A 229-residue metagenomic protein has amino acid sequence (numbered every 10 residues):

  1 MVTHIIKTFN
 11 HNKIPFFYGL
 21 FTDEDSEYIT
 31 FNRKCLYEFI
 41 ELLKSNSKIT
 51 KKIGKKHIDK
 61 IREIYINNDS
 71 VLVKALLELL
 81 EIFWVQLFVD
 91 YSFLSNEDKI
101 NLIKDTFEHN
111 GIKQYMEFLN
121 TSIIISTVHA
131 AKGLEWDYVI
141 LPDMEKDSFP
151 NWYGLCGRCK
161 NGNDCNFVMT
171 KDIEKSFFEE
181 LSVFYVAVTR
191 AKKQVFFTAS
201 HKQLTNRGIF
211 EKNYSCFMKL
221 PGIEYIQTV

Functional and structural regions predicted by a protein language model:
M1-S45, A131-W136: Conserved motor-region signature of P-loop NTPase helicases/translocases
V2-H11, R207-E224: Short, aromatic/basic amphipathic alpha-helical patches
T3, K34, E97, N101 (+1 more regions): Generic alpha-helical secondary structure signal
Y18, G222-V229: Short secondary-structure junctions
L20-F21, T198-A199, V229: Short loop/turn and capping residues at structural boundaries
Y37-G208, K219: Conserved helicase C-terminal RecA-like lobe
